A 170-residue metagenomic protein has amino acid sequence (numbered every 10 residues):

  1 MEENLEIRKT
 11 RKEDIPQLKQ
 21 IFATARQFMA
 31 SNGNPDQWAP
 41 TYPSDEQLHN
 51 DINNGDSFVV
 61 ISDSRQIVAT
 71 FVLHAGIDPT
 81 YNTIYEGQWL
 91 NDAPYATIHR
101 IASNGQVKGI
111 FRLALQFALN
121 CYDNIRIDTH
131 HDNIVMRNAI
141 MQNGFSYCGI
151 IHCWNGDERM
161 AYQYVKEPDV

Functional and structural regions predicted by a protein language model:
L5-Q20: A short beta-loop-alpha structural element at the N-terminal edge of CoA-dependent acyl/N-acetyltransferase catalytic
R26-E46: Conserved GNAT-fold acetyl-CoA-binding loop/helix
V59, Q66-I77: Conserved beta-strand in the GNAT
V72-Q106: Conserved acyl-donor/pantetheine-binding loop and adjacent beta-alpha core of acyl/acetyltransferases and related
S103-N120, N138-Q142: Conserved acetyl-CoA-binding loop-helix of GNAT-fold acetyltransferases
C121-D132: Conserved GNAT acetyl-CoA-binding A-motif
D128, S146-M160: Conserved catalytic-core motifs of GNAT/GCN5-like acyltransferases
D132-G149: Conserved active-site alpha-helix within GNAT-family acetyltransferase domains
